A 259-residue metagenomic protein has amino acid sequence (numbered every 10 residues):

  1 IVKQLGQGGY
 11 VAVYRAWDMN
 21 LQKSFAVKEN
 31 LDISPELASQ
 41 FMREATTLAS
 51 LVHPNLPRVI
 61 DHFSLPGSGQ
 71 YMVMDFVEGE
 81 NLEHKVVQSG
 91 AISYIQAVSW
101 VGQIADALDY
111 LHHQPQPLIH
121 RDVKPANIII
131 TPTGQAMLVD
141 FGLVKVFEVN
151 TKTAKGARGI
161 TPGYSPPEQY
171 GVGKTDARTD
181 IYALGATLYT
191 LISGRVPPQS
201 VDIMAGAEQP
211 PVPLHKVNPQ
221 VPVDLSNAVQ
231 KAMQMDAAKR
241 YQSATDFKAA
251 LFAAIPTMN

Functional and structural regions predicted by a protein language model:
V2-G8, V13: Protein kinase glycine-rich loop
L31-S50: AlphaC helix of the eukaryotic protein kinase fold
D61-F63: A short, aromatic-enriched beta-strand patch in the conserved N-lobe beta-sheet of the protein kinase catalytic domain
G67-N81, K85: Conserved short submotifs of the Hanks-type protein kinase catalytic core that shape the nucleotide-binding pocket
W100-V101: Activation segment signature within eukaryotic-like protein kinase domains
A105-L118: Protein kinase catalytic-loop region centered on the HRD/HxD motif
G163-M258: C-terminal lobe helix-coil module of Hanks-type protein kinase domains
